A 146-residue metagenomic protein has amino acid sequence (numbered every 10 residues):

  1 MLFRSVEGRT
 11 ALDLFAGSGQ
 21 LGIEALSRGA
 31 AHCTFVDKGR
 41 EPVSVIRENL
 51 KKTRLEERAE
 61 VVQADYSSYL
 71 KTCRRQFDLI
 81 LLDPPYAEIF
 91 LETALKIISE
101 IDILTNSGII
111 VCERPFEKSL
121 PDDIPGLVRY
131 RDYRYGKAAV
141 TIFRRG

Functional and structural regions predicted by a protein language model:
M1-G146: Class I S-adenosyl-L-methionine-dependent methyltransferase catalytic core
